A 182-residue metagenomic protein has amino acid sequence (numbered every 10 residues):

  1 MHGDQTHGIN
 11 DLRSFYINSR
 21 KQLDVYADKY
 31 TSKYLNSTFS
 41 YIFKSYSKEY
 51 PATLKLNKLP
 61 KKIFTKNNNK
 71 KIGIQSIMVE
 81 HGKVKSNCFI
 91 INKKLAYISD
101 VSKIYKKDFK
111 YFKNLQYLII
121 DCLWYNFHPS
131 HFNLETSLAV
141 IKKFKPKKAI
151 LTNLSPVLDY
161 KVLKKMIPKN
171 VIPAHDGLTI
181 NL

Functional and structural regions predicted by a protein language model:
M1-I17: Di-metal (Zn2+ and/or Mg2+/Mn2+) metal-binding site signature of metallo-dependent hydrolases with the MBL/beta-CASP
I9-L12, L35, L163: Hydrophobic packing residues within well-ordered alpha-helices of enzyme cores
S19-L23, T31-L56: Active-site neighborhood of divalent metal-dependent phosphoester bond hydrolases
L23-Y30, K148-T152: Short internal beta-strands
Y26, N57, Q75, A96 (+3 more regions): Hydrophobic/aromatic beta-strand patches that form the interior of the parallel beta-sheet core in alpha/beta enzyme
S45-P51, F64-N67, K165: Short, conserved catalytic or adaptor-binding loops enriched in Gly and charged residues
K55-K107, D176-L182: Core dinuclear metal-dependent hydrolase active-site scaffold
Y105-L182: Binuclear metal-ion centers of metallo-dependent hydrolases, dominated by the metallo-beta-lactamase
